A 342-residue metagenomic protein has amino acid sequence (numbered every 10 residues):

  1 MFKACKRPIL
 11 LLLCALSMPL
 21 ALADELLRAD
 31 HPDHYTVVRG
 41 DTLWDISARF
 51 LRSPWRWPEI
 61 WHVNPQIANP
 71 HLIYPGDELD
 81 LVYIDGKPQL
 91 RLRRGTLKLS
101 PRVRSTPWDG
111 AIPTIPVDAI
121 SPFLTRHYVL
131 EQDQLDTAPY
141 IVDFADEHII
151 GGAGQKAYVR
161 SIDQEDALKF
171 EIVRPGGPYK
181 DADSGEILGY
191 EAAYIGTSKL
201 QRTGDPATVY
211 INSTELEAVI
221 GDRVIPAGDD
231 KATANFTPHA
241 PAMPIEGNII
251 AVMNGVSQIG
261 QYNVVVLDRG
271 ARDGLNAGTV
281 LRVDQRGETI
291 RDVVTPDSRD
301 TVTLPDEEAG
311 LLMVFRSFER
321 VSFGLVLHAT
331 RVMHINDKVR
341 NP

Functional and structural regions predicted by a protein language model:
F2, L22-P342: Surface-exposed, polar/charged interaction patches used for macromolecular assembly or partner binding
F2-L10: Bacterial N-terminal signal peptides that target proteins for export
S17-M18: N-terminal signal peptide c-region/cleavage motif recognized by signal peptidases
